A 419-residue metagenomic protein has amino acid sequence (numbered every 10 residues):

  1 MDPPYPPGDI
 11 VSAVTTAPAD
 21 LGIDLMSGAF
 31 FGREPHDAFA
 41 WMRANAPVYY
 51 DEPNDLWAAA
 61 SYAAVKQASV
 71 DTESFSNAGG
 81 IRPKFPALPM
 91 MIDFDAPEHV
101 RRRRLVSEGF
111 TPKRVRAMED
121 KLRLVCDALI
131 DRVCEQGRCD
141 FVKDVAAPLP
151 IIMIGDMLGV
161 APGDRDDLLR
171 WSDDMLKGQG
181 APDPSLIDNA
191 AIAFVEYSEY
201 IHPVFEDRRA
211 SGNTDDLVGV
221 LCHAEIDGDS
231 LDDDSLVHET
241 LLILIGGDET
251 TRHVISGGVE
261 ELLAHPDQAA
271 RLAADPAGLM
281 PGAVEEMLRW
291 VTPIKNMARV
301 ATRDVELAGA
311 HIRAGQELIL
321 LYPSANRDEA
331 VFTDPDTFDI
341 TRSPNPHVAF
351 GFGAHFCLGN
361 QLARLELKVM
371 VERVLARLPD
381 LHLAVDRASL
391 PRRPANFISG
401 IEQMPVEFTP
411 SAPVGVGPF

Functional and structural regions predicted by a protein language model:
M1-F419: Cytochrome P450
